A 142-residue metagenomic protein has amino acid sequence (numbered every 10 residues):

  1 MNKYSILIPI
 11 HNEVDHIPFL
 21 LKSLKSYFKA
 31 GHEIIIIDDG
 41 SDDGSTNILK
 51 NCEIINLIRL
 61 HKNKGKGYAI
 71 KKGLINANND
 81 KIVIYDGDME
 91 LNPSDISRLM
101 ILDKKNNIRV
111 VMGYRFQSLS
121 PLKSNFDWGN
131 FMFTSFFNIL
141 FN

Functional and structural regions predicted by a protein language model:
K3-S5, E33: Cell-envelope/extracellular polymer assembly enzymes that use nucleotide-activated donors
E13-H16, S41, K66: Donor nucleotide-sugar binding loop of glycosyltransferases
E13-S26: Short, well-formed alpha-helical segments that are part of the catalytic scaffolds of diverse glycosyltransferases
L21, G31-G40, R59: Short beta-strand/loop segment that forms part of the nucleotide-sugar
D38-T46, M89: A conserved acidic beta->alpha catalytic loop
L60, Y85-G87: Catalytic metal- and UDP-sugar-binding loop of GT-A-like glycosyltransferases, i.e., residues flanking the conserved
H61-N76, S94-N142: Acceptor/aglycone-binding surface of glycosyltransferases and processive sugar-polymer synthases
I82: Short aromatic/hydrophobic "clamp" motif used to bind/position activated sugar donors
